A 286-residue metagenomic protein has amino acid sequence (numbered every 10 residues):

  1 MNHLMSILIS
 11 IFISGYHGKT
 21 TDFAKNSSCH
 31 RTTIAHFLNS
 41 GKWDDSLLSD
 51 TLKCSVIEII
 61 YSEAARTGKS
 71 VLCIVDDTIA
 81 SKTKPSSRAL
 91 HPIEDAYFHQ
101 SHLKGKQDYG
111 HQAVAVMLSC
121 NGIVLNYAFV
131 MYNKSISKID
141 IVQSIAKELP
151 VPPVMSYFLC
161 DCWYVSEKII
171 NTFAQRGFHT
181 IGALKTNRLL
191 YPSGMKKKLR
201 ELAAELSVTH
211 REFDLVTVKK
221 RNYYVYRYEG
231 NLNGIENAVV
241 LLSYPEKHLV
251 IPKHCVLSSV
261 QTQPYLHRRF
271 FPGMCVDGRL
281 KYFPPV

Functional and structural regions predicted by a protein language model:
M1, R31-S40, T78-T83, H91-I93 (+2 more regions): Generic detector of short, locally flexible boundary/turn motifs and exposed helical patches
M1-H3, G110-V116, E236, V240: Contiguous N-terminal and early-domain "leader" segments and peripheral loops that mark the onset or edge of a domain
M1-L48, L52-K53: Gly/serine-rich nucleotide phosphate-binding loop at the start of the catalytic core of nucleotide/ADP-ribose-handling
L4, G15-Y16, S27, T67-K69 (+2 more regions): Single, function-defining residue in the core of a domain
S10, S40-N121, N222-R227: Active-site-proximal, Lys/Arg-enriched surface segment that forms a nucleic-acid-binding/basic interface patch
T20, I34-F37, C73-I74, A113 (+1 more regions): Long, contiguous hydrophobic alpha-helical segments, chiefly transmembrane helices and signal peptides
D22, H30-T33, A115, H179 (+1 more regions): Generic detector of isolated residues embedded in canonical secondary-structure elements
